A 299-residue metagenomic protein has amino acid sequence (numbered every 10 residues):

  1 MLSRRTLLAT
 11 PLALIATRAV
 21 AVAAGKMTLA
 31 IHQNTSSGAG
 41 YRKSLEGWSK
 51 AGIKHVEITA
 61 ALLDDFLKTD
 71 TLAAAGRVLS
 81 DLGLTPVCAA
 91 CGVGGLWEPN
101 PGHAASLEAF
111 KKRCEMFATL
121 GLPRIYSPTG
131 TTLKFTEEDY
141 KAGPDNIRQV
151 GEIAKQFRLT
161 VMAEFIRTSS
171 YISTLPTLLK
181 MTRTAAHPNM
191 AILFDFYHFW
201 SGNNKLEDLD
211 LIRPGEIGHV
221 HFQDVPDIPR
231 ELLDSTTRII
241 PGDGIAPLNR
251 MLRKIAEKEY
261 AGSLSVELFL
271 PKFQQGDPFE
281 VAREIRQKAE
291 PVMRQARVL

Functional and structural regions predicted by a protein language model:
L2, L7-L12, V22-T28, Q33 (+3 more regions): Histidine-acidic metal/acid-base catalytic patches
P11, A16, G25, R42-K43 (+3 more regions): Active-site acidic/histidine proton-transfer and metal-coordination neighborhood in alpha/beta enzyme cores
A24-A30, C88-L96: N-terminal small/glycine-rich loop or linker at the start of catalytic domains across soluble metabolic enzymes
T35-S37, A60-L62, G92-G95, T129-L133 (+4 more regions): Active-site-proximal loop/turn and secondary-structure-junction residues that shape catalytic pockets, frequently
K54-H55, T85, P123, T160 (+1 more regions): Residue-level detector of anion-binding/catalytic polar loops
I58-G76, K134: Glycine-rich, proline-tolerant flexible connector loops at the mouths of alpha/beta enzymes
L67-D70, E98-A104, T136-K141, N203-L206 (+2 more regions): Short, solvent-exposed loop/turn segments at secondary-structure boundaries
